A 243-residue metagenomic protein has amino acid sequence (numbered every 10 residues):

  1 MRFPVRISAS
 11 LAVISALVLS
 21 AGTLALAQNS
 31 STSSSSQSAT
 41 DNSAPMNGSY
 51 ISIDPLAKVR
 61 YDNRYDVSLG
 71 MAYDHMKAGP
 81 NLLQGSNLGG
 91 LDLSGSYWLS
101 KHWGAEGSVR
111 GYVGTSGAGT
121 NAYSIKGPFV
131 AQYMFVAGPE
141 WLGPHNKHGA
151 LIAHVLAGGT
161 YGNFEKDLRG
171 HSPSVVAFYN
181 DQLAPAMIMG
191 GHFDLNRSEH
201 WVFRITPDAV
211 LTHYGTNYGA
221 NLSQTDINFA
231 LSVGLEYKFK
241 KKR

Functional and structural regions predicted by a protein language model:
M1-I7: N-terminal secretory signal peptides that target proteins for export/translocation
S10-A21: Bacterial N-terminal signal peptides
L26-Y97, E236-R243: Short glycine/proline- and aromatic-enriched beta-strand/turn motifs that initiate or cap beta-hairpins
D54-P55, K77-N81, A118-P128, G170-Y179 (+1 more regions): Extracellular loop and loop/strand-boundary signature of outer-membrane beta-barrel proteins
V59-V67, K101-W103, K147-A153, L183 (+2 more regions): Outer-envelope beta-barrel architecture signal
N63, G85-L91, F129-F135, G149 (+2 more regions): Residues that define the transmembrane beta-barrel architecture of outer-membrane proteins
S96-S174, A184-A186, G190, R197 (+1 more regions): Gram-negative (and chloroplast) outer-membrane scaffold detector with strong preference for beta-barrel transmembrane
S198-R243: Predominantly the C-terminal beta-signal and adjacent terminal strand-loop region of outer-membrane beta-barrel
